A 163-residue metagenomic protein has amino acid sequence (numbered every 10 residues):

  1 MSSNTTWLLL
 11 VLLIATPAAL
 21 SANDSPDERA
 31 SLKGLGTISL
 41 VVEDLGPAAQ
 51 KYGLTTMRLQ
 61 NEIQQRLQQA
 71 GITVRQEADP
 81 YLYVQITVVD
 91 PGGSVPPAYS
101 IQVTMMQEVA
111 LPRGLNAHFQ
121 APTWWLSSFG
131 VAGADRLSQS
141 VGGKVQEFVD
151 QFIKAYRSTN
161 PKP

Functional and structural regions predicted by a protein language model:
M1-W7: Positively charged n-region of N-terminal signal peptides that target proteins for export
W7-A18: Bacterial N-terminal signal peptides
I14, L32, Q76, G93-V95: A generic structural signal for short, solvent-exposed coil/turn residues that cap or connect secondary-structure
A18-R58, K154-P163: A structural "domain/chain start" motif
A22-S31, L111-P163: C-terminal/domain-edge helix-coil "capping" segments
A48, Q60, A134-L137: An N-terminal, helix-rich hydrophobic module
Y52-Y83: N-terminal, post-signal-peptide region of Sec/Tat-exported proteins
A70, A78-D135, Q139: Surface-exposed short loop/turn segments
